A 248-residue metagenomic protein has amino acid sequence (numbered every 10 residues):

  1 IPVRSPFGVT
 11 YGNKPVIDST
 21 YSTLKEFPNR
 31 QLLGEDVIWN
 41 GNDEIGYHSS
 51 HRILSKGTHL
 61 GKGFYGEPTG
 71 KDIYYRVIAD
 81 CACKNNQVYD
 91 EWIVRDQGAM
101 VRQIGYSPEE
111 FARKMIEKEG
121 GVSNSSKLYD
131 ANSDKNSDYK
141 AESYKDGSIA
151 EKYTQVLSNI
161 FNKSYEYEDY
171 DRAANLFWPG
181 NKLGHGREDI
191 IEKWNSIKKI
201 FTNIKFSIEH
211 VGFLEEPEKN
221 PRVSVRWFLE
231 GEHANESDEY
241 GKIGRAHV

Functional and structural regions predicted by a protein language model:
I1-H247: C-terminal and inter-domain tail/linker signature
